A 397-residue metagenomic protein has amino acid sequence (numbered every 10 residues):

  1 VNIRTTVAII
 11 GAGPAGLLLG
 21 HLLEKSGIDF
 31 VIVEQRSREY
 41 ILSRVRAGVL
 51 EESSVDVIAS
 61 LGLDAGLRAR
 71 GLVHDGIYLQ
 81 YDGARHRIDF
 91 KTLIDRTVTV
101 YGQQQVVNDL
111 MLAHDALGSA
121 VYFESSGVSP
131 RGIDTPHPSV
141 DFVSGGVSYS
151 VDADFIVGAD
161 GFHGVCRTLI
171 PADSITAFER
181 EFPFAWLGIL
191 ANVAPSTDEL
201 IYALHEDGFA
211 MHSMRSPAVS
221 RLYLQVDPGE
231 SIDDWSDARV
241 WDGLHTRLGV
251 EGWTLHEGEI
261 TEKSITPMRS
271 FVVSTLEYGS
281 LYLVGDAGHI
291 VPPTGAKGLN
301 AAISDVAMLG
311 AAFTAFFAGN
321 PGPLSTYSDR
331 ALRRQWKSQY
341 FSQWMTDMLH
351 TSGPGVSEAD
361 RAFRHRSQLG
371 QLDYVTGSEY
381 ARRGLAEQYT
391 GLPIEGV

Functional and structural regions predicted by a protein language model:
N2-A15: Beta1/beta-strand and adjacent pyrophosphate-binding region of the FAD-binding site in flavoprotein oxidoreductases
A12-K25, L110, S264-M345: Conserved mid-domain beta->alpha element of the FAD-binding
E24-V45: Glycine-rich FAD pyrophosphate-binding loop
I32-V33, G158, A203, V284: Generic enzyme active-site microenvironment
S43-R46, E51-L117, S342: Active-site-adjacent segment of FAD-dependent monooxygenases/related oxidoreductases
L112, S119, S126-S129, D134-S264 (+1 more regions): Conserved FAD-binding catalytic core of PHBH/FMO-like flavoproteins
A296, A311-V397: C-terminal helical "tail/cap" subdomain of flavin- and related membrane-associated enzymes
